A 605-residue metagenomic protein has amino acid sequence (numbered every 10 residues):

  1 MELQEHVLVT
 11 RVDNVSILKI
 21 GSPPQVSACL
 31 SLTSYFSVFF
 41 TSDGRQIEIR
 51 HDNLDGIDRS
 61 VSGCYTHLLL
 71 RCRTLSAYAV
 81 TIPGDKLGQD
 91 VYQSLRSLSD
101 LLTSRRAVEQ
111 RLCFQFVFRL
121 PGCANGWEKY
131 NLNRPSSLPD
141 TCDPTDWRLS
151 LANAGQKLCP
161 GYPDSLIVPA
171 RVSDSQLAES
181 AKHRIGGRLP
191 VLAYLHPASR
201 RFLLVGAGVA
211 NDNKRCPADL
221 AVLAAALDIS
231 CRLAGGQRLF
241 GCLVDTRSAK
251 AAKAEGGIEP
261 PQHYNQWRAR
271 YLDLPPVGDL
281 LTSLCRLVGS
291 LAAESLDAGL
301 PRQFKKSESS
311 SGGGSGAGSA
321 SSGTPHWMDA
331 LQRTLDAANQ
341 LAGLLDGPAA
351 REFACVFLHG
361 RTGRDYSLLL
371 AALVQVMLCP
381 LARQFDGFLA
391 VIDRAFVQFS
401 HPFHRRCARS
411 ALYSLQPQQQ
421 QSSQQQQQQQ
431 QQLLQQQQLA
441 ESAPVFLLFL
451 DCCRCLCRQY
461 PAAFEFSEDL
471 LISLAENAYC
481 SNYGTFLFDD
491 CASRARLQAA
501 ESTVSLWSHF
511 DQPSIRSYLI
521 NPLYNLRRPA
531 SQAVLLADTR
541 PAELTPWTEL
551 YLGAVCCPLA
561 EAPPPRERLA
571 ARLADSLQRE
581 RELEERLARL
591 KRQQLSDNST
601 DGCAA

Functional and structural regions predicted by a protein language model:
M1-L32, Q89: Anionic N-terminal interaction surfaces
S22-Q25, I47-R50, V61-L69, S76-P348 (+3 more regions): Conserved N-terminal structural segment that caps and organizes enzyme catalytic cores in eukaryotes
T33, D43, C72-T74: Acidic/polar residues in short coil/turn loops that connect beta-strands within repeat-based beta-sheet scaffolds
Y35, D52-R59: Nucleic acid-processing catalytic cores of prokaryotic defense/repair systems
S37-T41: Short hydrophobic/aromatic-rich beta-strand segments that constitute the beta-sheet cores of beta-sandwich/beta-barrel
L204, F353-V376, C453: A phosphate-binding catalytic loop at a beta-strand-loop-alpha-helix junction that coordinates phosphoryl groups
L239-L243, K253, D365-L381: Classical protein tyrosine phosphatase
Q419-L434: Long, low-complexity Q/N-rich tracts
